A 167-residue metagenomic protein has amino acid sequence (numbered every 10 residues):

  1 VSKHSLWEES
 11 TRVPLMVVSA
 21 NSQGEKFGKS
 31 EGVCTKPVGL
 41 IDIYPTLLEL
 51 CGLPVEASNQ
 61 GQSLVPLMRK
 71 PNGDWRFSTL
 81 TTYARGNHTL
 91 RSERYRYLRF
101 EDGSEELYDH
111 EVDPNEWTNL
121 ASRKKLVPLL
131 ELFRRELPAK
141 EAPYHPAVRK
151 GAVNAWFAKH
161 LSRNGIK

Functional and structural regions predicted by a protein language model:
V1-G32, G39: Histidine-centered active-site microenvironments of extracellular/periplasmic hydrolases and transferases
K3, E9-V13, G39, Q60 (+6 more regions): Residues that flank catalytic or metal-binding motifs in active/ligand-binding sites
E8-E9, T81-S122, A155-K167: C-terminal, low-complexity/hydrophilic appendages and adjacent surface loops of extracellular/periplasmic anionic
S19-Q23, G52-P54, R69-P71, E93-Y95 (+2 more regions): Short loop segments at secondary-structure junctions
S30-L90, L126, L132, R149-A152: Polar, surface-exposed loop/tail segments that function as active-site lids or cofactor/substrate-recognition elements
G39, L120-K167: Long, internal low-complexity/basic segments
